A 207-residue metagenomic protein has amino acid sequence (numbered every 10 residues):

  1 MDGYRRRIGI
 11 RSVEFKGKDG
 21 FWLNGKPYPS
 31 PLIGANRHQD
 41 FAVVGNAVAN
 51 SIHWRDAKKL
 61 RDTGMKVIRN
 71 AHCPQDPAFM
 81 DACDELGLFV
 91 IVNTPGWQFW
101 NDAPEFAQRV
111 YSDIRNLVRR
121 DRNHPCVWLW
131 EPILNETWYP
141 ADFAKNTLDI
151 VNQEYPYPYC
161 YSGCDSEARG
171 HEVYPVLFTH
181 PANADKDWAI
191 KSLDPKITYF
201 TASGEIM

Functional and structural regions predicted by a protein language model:
M1-A82, G87-V90, D113, W128-L129: Secreted/periplasmic carbohydrate-active enzymes, especially glycoside hydrolases
W54-K59, V67-M207: Substrate-binding/catalytic cleft of secreted carbohydrate-active enzymes, primarily glycoside hydrolases
